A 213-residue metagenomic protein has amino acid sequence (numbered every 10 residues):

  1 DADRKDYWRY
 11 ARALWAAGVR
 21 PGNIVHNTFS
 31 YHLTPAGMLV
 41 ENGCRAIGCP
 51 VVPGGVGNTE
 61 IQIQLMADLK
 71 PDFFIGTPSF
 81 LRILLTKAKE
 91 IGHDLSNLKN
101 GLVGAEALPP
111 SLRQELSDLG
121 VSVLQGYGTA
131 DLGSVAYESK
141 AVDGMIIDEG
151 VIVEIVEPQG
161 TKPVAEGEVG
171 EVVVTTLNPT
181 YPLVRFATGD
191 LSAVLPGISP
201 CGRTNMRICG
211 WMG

Functional and structural regions predicted by a protein language model:
D1-W8: Conserved AMP-binding A3 loop
A2, G43-C44, D143: A glycine- and small-aliphatic-rich helix-loop capping segment at beta-alpha/alpha-beta transitions that lines
Y10-V51: Conserved AMP-binding loop of ANL adenylate-forming enzymes
P35, I47-G213: Active-site glycine/GP-rich loop and adjacent strand/helix microenvironment that borders small-molecule binding pockets
